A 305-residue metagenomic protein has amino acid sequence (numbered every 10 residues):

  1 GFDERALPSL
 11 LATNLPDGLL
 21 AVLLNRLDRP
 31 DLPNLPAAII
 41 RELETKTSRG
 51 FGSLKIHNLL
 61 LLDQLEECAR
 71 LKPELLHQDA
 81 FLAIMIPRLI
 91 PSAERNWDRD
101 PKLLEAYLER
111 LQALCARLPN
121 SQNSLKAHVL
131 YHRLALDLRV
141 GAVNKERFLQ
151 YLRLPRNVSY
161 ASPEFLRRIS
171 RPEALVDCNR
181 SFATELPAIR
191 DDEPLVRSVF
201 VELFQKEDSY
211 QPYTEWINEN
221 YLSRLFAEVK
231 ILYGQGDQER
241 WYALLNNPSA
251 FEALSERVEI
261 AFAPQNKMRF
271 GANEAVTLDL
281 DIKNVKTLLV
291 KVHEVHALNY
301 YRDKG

Functional and structural regions predicted by a protein language model:
G1-G305: Extracytoplasmic/secretory-pathway proteins
